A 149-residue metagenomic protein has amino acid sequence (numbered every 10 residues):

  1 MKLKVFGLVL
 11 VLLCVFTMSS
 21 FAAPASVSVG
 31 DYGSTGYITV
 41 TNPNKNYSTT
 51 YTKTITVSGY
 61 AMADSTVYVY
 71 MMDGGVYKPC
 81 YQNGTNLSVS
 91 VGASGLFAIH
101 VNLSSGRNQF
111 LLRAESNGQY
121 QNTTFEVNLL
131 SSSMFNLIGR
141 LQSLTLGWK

Functional and structural regions predicted by a protein language model:
L3-G7, A23-K149: Ser/Thr-rich low-complexity repeats and stalk/linker segments
V9-T17: Bacterial N-terminal signal peptides
